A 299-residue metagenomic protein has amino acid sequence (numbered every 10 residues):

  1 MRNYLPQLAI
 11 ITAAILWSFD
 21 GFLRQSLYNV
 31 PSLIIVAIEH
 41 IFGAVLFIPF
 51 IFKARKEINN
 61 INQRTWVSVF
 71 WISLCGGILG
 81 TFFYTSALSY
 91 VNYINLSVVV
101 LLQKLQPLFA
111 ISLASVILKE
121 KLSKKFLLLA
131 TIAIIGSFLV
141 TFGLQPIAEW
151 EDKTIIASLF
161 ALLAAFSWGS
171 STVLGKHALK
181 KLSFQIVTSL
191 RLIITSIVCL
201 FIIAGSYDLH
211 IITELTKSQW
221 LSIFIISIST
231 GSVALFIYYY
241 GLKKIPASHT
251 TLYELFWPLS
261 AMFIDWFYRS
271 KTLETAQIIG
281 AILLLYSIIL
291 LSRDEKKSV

Functional and structural regions predicted by a protein language model:
M1-I11, P107-F166, A281-V299: Juxtamembrane helix-loop boundary signature in multi-pass membrane transporters
M1-V36, L74, W150-H177, I197 (+3 more regions): Glycine-/small-residue-enriched transmembrane alpha-helix faces in small-molecule transporters and effluxers
R2-P6, Y28-A37, I61-V67, F142-S167 (+2 more regions): Juxtamembrane helix-entry segments on the extracytoplasmic side of multipass membrane proteins
F19-V30, I35, F42, F82-I94 (+4 more regions): Juxtamembrane C-cap of transmembrane helices in multi-pass membrane transport proteins
N29-L79, P107-L113, S167-S171, T188-Y207 (+2 more regions): Transmembrane alpha-helices of multi-pass small-molecule transport proteins
I34-V45, T85-K119, A247-W266: Specific alpha-helical transmembrane segments that line the substrate/conduction pathway and gating interfaces
H40, F142, Q219-L221, L255-V299: C-terminal-most transmembrane helix of multi-pass membrane proteins
R55-S97, L139, S227-I245: Specific transmembrane alpha-helical segments of multi-pass solute transporters/efflux pumps, especially DMT/EamA
